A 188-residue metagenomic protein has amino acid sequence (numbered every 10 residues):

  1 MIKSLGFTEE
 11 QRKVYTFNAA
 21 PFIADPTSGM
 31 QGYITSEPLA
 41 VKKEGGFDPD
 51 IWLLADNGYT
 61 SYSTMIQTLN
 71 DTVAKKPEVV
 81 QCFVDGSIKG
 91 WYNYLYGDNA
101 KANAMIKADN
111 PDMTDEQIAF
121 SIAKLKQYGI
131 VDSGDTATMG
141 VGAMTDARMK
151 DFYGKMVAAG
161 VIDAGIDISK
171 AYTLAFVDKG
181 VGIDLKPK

Functional and structural regions predicted by a protein language model:
M1-Q11, P38-F47: Ligand-binding cleft/hinge of the Venus flytrap
K3-S4, F22-A24, T136-M139: A short, structure-level motif marking secondary-structure boundaries and short turns
T8-R12, I51, N110-K124, D163-A171: Short, surface-exposed acidic
F17-T114: Pocket-lining segment of extracytoplasmic ligand-binding domains
A74-V161: Secondary-structure end/capping motifs
D146-K188: Conserved C-terminal helix/tail region of periplasmic/extracytoplasmic solute-binding proteins
